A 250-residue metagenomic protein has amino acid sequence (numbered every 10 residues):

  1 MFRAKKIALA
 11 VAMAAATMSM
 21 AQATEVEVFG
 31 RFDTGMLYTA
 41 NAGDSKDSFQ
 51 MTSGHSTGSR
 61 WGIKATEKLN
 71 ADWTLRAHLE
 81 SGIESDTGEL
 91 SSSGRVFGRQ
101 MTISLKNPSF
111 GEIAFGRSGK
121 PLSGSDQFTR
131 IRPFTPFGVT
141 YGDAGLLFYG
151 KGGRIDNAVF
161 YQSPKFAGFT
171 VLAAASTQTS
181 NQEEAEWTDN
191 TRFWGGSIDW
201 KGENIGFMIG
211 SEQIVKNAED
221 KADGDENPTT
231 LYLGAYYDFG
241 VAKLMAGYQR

Functional and structural regions predicted by a protein language model:
M1-E25: Gram-negative bacterial Sec-dependent N-terminal signal peptides
A14, K120, E212-K216: Residue-level marker for beta-strand->alpha-helix junctions and adjacent short loops that shape enzyme
A16, M36-G43: Short, low-complexity, intrinsically disordered N-terminal segments
T24-Y38, S48-Q178, N190, D199-E203: Outer membrane beta-barrel
A40-D47, E89-S91, S180-T191, I214-P228: Solvent-exposed loop segments that connect transmembrane elements
Q127, L172-A173, E183-E186, I209-G210: A short secondary-structure junction signal
D189-R250: Detector for outer-membrane/organellar transmembrane beta-barrel domains, recognizing the amphipathic beta-strand
